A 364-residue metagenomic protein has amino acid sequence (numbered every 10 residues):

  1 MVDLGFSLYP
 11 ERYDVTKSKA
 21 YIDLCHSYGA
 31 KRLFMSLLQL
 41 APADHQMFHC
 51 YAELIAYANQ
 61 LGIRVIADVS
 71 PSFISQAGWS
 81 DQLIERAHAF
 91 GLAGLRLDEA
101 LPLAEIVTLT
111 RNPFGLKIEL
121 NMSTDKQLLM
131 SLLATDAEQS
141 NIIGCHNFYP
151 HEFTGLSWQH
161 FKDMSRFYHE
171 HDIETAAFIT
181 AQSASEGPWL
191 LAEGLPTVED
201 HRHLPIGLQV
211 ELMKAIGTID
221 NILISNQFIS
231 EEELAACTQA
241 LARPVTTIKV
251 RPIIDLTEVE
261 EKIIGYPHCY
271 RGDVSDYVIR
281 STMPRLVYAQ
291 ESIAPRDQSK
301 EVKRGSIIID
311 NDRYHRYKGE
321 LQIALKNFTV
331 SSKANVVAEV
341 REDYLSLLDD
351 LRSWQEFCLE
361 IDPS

Functional and structural regions predicted by a protein language model:
V2-S18, A67-G78, A192-L204: Active-site mouth loops of central-metabolism enzymes
Y13-H26, Q76-R86, L129-M130, P205-L212: Short, acidic/polar
K17-Q39, H88-G94: Catalytic domains of carbohydrate-active enzymes, especially glycoside hydrolases
K31-L54: Glycine-rich, proline-tolerant flexible connector loops at the mouths of alpha/beta enzymes
S36-Q39, D44, D68-S72, G91-L103 (+2 more regions): Catalytic beta/alpha-barrel core
M47-A93, A104-E105: N-terminal active-site wall of soluble small-molecule enzyme domains
T124-I254, E261-I263: Catalytic alpha/beta core domains of metabolic enzymes, predominantly
R251-S364: C-terminal functional modules
